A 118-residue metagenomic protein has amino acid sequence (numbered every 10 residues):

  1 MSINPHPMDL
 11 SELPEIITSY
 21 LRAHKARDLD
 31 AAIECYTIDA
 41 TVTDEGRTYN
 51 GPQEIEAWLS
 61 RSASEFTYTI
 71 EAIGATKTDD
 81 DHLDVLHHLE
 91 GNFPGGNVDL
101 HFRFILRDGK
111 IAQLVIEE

Functional and structural regions predicted by a protein language model:
M1-D30, E34: Short, low-complexity N-terminal intrinsically disordered segments enriched in polar/charged residues
S2-P7, E56-E118: A beta-strand edge to alpha-helix "cap/lid" segment located at domain peripheries
Y20, A32, A40, G51 (+4 more regions): Hydrophobic pocket/interface hotspot
Y20-A23, R27, A40, A112 (+1 more regions): Structured catalytic/translocation cores of nucleotide/phosphate-coupled proteins
K25, A40, D44, F93-G95: Flexible interhelical turns and helix-capping residues at alpha-helix boundaries within structured domains
L29-I33, I38-G74: A solvent-exposed, acidic/Ser-Thr-rich amphipathic alpha-helical stretch
